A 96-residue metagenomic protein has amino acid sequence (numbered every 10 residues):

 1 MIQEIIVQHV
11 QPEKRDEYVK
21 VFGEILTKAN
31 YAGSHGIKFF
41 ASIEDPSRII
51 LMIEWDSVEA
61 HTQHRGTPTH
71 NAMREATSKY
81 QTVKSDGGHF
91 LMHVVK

Functional and structural regions predicted by a protein language model:
M1-I2, K96: Absolute protein N-terminus
I2-H9, K38-R65: Short, well-ordered beta-strand segments in beta-rich or mixed alpha/beta enzyme and ligand-binding folds
H9, D16-V19, T62, G66 (+1 more regions): Hydrophobic alpha-helical segments, especially transmembrane helices and their immediate juxtamembrane helical caps
V10-P12, W55-S57, M92-K96: Non-catalytic surface loops within mature trypsin-like serine protease
K14-G36, T69-M73: Short amphipathic alpha-helical segments
Y18, F22, F39-F40, H61 (+3 more regions): Aromatic side chains
H35-I50, E75-K96: Glycine-rich beta-strand-turn "strand-cap" elements at beta-sheet edges
